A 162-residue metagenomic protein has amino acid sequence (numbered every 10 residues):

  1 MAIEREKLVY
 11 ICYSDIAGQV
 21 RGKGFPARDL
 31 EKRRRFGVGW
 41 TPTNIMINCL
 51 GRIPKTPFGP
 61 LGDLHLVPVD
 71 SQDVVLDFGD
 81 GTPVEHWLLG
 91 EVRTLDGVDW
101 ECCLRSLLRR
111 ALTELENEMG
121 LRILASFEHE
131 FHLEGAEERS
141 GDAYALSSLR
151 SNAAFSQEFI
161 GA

Functional and structural regions predicted by a protein language model:
M1-A162: ATP/Mg2+-dependent ligation/transfer catalytic cores
